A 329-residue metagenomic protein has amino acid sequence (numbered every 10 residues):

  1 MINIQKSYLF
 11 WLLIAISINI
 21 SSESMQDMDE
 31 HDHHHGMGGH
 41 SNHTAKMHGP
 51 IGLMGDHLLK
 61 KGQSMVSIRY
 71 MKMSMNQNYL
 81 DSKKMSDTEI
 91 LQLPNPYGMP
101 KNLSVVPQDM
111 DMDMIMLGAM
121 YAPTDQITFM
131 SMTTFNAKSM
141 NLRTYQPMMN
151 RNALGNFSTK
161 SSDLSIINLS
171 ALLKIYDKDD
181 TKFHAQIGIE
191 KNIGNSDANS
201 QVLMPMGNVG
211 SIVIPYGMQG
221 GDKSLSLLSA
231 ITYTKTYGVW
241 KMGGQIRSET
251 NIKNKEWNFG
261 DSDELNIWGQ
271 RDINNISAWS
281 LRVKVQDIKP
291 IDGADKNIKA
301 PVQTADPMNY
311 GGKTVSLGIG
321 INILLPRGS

Functional and structural regions predicted by a protein language model:
S22-Q92, I193-D197: Outer-membrane beta-barrel biogenesis signature
G52-M54, K101-V105, M149-T159, V213-Q219 (+2 more regions): Extracellular loop and loop/strand-boundary signature of outer-membrane beta-barrel proteins
G55-H57, I68, L117-Y121, S131 (+6 more regions): Residues on the lipid-exposed face of transmembrane beta-strands in outer-membrane beta-barrel proteins
G62, D111-I115, A153, S161-I167 (+4 more regions): Residues that define the transmembrane beta-barrel architecture of outer-membrane proteins
S64, Q126-S131, L169, K178-F183 (+3 more regions): Repeated loop/turn-to-beta-strand initiation elements of outer-membrane beta-barrel proteins
S67-M71, M132-T134, H184-E190, G243-R247 (+3 more regions): Transmembrane beta-strands of outer-membrane beta-barrel proteins
Y79, S86-Q92, P96-G98, N254-S329: Outer membrane beta-barrel transmembrane domains
T134-R247, N251: Outer-membrane pore/translocation modules
